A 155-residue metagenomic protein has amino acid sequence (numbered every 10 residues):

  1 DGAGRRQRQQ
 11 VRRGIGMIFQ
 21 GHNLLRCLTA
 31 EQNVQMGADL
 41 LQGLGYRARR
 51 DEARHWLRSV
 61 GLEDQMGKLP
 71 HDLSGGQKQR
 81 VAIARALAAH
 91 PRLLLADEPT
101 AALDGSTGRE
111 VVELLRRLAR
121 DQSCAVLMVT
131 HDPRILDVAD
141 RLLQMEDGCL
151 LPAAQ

Functional and structural regions predicted by a protein language model:
D1-V138, L142: ABC family nucleotide-binding domain
L142-A154: H-loop (His-switch) and adjacent beta-strand-loop-beta switch element of ABC-type ATPase nucleotide-binding domains
